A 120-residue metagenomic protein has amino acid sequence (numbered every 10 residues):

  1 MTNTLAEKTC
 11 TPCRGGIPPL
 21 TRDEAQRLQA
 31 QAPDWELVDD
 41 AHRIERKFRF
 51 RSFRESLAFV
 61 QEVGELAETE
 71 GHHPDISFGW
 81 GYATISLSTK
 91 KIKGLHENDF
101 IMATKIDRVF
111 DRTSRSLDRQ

Functional and structural regions predicted by a protein language model:
M1-Q120: Long, contiguous binding/interaction regions
